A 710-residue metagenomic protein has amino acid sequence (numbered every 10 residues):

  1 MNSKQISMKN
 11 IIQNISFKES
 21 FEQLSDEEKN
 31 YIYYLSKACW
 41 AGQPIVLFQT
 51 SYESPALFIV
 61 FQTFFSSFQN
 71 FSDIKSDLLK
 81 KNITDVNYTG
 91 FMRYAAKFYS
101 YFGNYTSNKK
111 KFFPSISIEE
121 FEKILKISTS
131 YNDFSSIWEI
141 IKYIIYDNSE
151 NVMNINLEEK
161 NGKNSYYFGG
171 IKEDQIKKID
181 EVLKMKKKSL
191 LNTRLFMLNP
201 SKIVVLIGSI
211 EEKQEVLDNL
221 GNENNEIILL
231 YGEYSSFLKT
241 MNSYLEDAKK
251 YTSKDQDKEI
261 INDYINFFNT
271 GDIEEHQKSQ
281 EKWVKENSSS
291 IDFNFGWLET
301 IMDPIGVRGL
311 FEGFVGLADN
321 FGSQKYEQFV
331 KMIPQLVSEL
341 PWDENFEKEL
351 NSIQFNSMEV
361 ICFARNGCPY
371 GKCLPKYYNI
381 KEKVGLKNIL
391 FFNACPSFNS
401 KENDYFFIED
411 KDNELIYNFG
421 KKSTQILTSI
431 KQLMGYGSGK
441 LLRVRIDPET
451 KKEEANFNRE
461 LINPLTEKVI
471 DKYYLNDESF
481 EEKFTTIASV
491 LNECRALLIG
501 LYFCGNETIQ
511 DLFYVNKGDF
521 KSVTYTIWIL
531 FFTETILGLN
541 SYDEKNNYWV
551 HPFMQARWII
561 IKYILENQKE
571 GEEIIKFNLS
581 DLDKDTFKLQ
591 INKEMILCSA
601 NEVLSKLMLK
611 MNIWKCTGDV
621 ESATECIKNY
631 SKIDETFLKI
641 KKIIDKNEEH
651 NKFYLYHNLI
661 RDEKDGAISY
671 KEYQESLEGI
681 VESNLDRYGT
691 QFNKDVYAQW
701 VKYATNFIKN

Functional and structural regions predicted by a protein language model:
N2-S66: N-terminal-proximal low-complexity accessory segments that begin disordered and transition into the first
F17, V46, K81, G90 (+5 more regions): Long, well-structured alpha-helical subdomains associated with metal-dependent extracellular/ecto-lumenal hydrolases
S25, K254, K421-P448, E467-K468 (+2 more regions): Active-site recognition of the HExxH zinc-binding catalytic motif
L57-Q62, F68-L198, I560-T624, K628-S631 (+1 more regions): Amphipathic heptad-repeat coiled-coil/leucine-zipper-like oligomerization helices
I74-L78, D255-N262, H276-K278, R445-T450 (+2 more regions): Short, glycine/acidic-rich hinge or "gate" loops at secondary-structure transitions that mediate conformational
A95, Y99-Q214, G221-T424: Contiguous, non-catalytic segments that form substrate-binding/exosite surfaces or channel walls
G439-N492: Post-HEXXH active-site segment of zinc metalloproteases
K588-N710: Extended, compositionally biased alpha-helical segments that mediate assembly or anchoring
